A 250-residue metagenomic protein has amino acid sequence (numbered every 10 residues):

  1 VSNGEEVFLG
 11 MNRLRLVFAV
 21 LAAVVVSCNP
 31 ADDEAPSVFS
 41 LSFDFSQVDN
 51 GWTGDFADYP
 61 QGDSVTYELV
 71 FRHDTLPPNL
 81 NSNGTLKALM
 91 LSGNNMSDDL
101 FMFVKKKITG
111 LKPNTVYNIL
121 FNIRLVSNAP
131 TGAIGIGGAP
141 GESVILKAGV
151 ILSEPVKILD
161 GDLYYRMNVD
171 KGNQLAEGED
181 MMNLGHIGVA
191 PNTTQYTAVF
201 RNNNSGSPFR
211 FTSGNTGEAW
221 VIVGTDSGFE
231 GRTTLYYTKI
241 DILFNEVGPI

Functional and structural regions predicted by a protein language model:
V24-S42: Bacterial Sec-dependent N-terminal signal peptides
T53-G84: Extracellular glycan-recognition surfaces and repeat-rich motifs
R72-F103: Surface-exposed, low-complexity/disordered Ser/Thr/Gly/Pro/Asn-rich loops and linkers
M96-L111, R201-P208, Y237: Short beta-strands within extracellular/lumenal beta-sheet-rich domains
V116-G132, V223-T225: A short beta-strand element within beta-rich, extracytoplasmic domains of secreted/secretory-pathway proteins
L125-E142, F229-R232: Extended, low-complexity, turn-rich repeat/linker tracts enriched in Gly/Pro/Ser/Thr and Asp/Glu that occur
L163-G217: Short, surface-exposed tryptophan/glycine-enriched loops that mediate extracellular molecular recognition
G188-V189, N204-S205, I222-G231: Short beta-strand-plus-loop segments that form exposed binding edges in beta-rich domains
